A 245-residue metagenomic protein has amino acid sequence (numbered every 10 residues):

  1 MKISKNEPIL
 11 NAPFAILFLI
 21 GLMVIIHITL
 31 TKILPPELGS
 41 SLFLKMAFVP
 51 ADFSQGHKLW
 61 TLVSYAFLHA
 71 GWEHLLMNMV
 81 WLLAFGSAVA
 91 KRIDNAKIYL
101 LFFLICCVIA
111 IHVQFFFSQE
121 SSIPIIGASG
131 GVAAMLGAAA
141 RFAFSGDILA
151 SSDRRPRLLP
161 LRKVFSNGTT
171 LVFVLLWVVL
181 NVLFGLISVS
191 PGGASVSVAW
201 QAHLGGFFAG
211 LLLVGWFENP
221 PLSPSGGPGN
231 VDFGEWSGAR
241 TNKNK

Functional and structural regions predicted by a protein language model:
M1-K245: A detector for small-residue-rich transmembrane helices and their helix-helix packing motifs
